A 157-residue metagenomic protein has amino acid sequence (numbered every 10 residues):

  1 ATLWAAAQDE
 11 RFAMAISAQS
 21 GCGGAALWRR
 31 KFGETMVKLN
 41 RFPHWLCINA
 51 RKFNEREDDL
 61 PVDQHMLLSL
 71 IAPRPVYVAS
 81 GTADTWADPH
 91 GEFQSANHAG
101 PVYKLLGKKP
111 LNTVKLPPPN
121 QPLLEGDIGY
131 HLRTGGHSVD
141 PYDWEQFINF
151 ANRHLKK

Functional and structural regions predicted by a protein language model:
A1-E10: Short glycine-enriched nucleophile-adjacent loop and the immediately C-terminal alpha-helix near the catalytic center
A7, D88-S95, A151-R153: C-terminal/domain-terminus segments
A7, I16-S20, S80-A83, L132-T134: Active-site proximal loops enriched in glycine and acidic residues that flank catalytic Cys/His/Asp and coordinate
M14-L67, E92-K115: Mobile cap/lid helix-loop segments that gate and shape the active-site cleft of serine hydrolases
A25-A26, W86-D88, D140: Extracytoplasmic/secreted cell-surface and envelope-processing proteins
R41, A96-K157: C-terminal catalytic histidine-bearing segment of alpha/beta-hydrolase fold enzymes
L70-V76, L124-I128: Short, proline-enriched alpha-helix->beta-strand connector loops that line the catalytic pocket of alpha/beta-hydrolase
A72-P89, R133-G136: Conserved strand-to-loop "acid loop" that flanks and positions the catalytic carboxylate
